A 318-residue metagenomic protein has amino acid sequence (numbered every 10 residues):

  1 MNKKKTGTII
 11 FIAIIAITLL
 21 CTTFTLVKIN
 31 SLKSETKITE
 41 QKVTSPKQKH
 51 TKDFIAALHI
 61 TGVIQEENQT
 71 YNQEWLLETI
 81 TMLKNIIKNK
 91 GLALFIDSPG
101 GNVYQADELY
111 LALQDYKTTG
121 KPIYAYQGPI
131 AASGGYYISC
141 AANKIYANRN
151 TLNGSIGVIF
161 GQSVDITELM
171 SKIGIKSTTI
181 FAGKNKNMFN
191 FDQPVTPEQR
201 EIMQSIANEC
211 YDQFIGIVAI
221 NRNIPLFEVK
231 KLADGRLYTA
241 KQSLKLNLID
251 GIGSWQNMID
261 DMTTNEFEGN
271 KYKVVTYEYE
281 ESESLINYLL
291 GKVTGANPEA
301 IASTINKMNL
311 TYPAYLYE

Functional and structural regions predicted by a protein language model:
M1-Y124, I130-A131, Y146-N148, Q162-E318: N-terminal organellar transit peptides
G135: Pocket-flanking alpha-helical
A142-F160: Zinc-dependent metallopeptidase catalytic helix centered on the HExxH motif and its immediate flanking segment
